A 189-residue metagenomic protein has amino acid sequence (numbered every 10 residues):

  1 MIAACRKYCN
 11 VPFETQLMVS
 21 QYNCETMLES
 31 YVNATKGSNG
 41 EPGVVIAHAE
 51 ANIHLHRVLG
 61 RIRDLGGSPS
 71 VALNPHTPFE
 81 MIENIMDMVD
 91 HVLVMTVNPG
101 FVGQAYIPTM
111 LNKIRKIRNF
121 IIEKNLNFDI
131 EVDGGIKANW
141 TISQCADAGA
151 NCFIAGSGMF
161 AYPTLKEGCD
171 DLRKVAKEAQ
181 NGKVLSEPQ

Functional and structural regions predicted by a protein language model:
M1-R61: N-terminal active-site wall of soluble small-molecule enzyme domains
M1-T15, G60-S70, M110-I130, L172-S186: Alpha-helix-loop-beta-strand connector modules within alpha/beta enzyme cores
F13-L17, G43-A47, P69-L73, V92-V94 (+2 more regions): Hydrophobic faces of well-ordered beta-strands that scaffold small-molecule active sites in alpha/beta enzyme cores
M18-S20, E50, A72-H76, V97-N98 (+3 more regions): Active-site beta-loop-alpha junctions enriched in small/polar residues
Q21-K36, T77-V89, G134-F153: Catalytic cores of alpha/beta
S38-N52, L93-Q104, A148-C169: Glycine-rich phosphate-binding active-site loops on the catalytic face of alpha/beta enzymes
P75, I85-D129, K137, E167-G168: Glycine/Thr-rich beta-alpha phosphate-binding loop at enzyme active sites
A146, F160-Q189: C-terminal helical cap(s) of enzyme catalytic domains, especially alpha/beta-barrels
